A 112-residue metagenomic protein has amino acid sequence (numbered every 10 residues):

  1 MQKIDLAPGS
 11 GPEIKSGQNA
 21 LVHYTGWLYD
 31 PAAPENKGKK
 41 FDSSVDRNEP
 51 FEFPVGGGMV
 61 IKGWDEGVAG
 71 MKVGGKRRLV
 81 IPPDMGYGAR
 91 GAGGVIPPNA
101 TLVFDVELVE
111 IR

Functional and structural regions predicted by a protein language model:
M1-R112: Cross-family detector of peptidyl-prolyl cis-trans isomerase
